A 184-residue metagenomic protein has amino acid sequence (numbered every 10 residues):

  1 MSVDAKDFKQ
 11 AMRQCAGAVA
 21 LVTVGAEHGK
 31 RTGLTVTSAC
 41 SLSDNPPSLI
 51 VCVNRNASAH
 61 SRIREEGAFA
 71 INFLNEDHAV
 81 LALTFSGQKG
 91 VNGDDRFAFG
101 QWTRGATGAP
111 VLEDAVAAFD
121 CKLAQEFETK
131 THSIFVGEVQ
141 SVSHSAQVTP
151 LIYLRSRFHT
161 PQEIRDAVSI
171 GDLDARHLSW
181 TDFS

Functional and structural regions predicted by a protein language model:
M1-S184: Basic, polyanion-binding surface patches
